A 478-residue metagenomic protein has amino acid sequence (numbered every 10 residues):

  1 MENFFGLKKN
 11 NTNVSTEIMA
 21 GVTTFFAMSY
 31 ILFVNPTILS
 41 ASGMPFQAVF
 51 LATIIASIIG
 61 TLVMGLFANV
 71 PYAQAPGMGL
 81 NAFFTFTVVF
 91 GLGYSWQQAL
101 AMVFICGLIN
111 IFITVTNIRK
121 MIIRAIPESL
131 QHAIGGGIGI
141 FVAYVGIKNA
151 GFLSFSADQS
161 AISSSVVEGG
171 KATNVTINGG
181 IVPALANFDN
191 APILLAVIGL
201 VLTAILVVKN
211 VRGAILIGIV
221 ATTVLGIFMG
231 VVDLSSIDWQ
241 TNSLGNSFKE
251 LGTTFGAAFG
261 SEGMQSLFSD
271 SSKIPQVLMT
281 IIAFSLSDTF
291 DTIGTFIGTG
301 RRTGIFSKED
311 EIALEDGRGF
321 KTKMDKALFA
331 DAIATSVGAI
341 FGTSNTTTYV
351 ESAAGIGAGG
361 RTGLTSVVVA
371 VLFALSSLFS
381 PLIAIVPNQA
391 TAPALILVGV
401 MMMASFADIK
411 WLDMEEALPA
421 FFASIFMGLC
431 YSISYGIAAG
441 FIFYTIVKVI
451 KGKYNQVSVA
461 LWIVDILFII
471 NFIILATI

Functional and structural regions predicted by a protein language model:
M1-A48, I219-K321, I469: Helix-loop-helix hairpins and the membrane-proximal interhelical loops of multi-pass alpha-helical transport proteins
E2-N35, A56, G77-F86, F90-I138 (+1 more regions): Helix-loop-helix junctions within the multi-pass membrane cores of secondary transporters/permeases
F26-Y30, F67-G77, N110-I113, N210-V211 (+6 more regions): Short helix-coil transition sites and intra-membrane helix breaks within transmembrane domains of multi-pass
P36-A48, T87-Q98, S271, P275 (+2 more regions): Helix-coil boundary and interhelical linker segments in multi-pass alpha-helical membrane proteins
G43-I59: Loop-to-helix transition at the N-terminal end of transmembrane alpha-helices
G60-Y72, A204-N210, A283-D291, D331-F341 (+3 more regions): Transmembrane alpha-helix interface/packing and boundary motifs in multi-pass membrane proteins, characterized by
L92-F228, V232, T365-I478: Membrane-embedded alpha-helical modules
